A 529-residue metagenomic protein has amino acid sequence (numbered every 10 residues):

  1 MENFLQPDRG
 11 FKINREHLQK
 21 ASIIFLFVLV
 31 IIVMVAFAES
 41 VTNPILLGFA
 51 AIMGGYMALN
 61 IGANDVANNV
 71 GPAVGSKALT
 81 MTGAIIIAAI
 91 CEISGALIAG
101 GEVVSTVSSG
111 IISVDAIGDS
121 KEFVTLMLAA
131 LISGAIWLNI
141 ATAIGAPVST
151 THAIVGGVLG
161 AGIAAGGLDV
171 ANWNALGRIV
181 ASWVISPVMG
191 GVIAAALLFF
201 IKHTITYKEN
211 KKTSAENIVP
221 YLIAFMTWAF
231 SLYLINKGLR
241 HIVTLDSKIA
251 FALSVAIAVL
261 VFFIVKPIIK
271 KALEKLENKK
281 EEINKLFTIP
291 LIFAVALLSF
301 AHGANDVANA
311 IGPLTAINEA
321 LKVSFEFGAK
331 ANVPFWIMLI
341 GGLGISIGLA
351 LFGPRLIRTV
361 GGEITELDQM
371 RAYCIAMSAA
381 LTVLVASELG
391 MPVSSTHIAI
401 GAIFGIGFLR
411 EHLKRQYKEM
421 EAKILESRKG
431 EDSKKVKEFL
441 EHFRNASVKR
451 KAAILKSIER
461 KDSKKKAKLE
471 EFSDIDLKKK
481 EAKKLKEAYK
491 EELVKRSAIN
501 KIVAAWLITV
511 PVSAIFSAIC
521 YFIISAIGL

Functional and structural regions predicted by a protein language model:
M1-L529: Alpha-helical transmembrane segments and immediately membrane-proximal extracytoplasmic
